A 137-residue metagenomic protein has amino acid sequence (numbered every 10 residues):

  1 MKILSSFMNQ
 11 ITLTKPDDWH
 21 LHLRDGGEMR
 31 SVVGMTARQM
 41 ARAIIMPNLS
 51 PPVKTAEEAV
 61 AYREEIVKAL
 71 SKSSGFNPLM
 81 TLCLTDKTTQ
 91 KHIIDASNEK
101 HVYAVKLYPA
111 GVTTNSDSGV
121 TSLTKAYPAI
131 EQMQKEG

Functional and structural regions predicted by a protein language model:
I3-A37: Replace "His-x-His-based motif
D18-W19, V32-E58, S73-T85, H101-N115 (+1 more regions): Divalent metal-dependent hydrolysis catalytic cores, especially in the metallo-beta-lactamase
R24-E28, E57-E58, T88, T121 (+1 more regions): Short secondary-structure boundary/capping elements
G27-V33, K87-S97: Short, acidic/polar
V33, A56-E64, I93, A126-I130: Generic structural signal for well-ordered alpha-helices, preferentially at hydrophobic/aromatic core positions
E64, S71-K72: Replace "Mg2+/Mn2+-dependent" with "divalent metal-dependent
K91-L107, N115-G137: Histidine/acidic residue-rich metal-binding segments in metalloenzymes
